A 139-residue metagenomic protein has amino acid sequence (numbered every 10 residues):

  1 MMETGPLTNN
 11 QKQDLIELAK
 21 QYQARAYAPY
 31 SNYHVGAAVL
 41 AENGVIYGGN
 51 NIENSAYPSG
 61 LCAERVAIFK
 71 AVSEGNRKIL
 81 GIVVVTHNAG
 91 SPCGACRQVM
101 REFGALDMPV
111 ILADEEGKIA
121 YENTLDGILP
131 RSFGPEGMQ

Functional and structural regions predicted by a protein language model:
M2-R25, N76-Q139: C-terminal binding/interaction regions
Y27-Y30: Short Gly/Pro-enriched turn/cap motifs at secondary-structure boundaries
N32-A41: Short beta-strand scaffold segments in enzyme catalytic cores
G49-N50, N123: Short hydrophobic alpha-helix segments
N51-V66: Compact, glycine-rich, soluble single-domain proteins
C62-V83: Short, solvent-exposed cationic patches
